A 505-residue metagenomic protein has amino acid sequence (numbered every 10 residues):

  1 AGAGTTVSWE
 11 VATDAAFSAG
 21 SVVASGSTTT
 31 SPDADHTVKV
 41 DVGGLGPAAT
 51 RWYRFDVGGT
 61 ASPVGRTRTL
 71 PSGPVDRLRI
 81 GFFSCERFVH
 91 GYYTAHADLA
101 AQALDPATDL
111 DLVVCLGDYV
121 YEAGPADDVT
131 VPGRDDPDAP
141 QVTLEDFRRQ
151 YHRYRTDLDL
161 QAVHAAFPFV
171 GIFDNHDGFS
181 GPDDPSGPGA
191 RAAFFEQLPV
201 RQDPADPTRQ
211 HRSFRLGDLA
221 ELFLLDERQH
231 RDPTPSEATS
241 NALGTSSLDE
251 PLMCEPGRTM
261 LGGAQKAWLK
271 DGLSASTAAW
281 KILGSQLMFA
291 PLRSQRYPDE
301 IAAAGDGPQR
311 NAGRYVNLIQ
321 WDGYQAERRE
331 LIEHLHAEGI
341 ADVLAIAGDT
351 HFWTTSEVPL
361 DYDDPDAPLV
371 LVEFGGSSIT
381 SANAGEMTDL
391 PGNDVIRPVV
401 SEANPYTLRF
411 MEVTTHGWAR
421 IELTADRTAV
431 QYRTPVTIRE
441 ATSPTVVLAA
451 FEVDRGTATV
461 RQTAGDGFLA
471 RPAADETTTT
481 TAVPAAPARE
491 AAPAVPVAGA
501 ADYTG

Functional and structural regions predicted by a protein language model:
A1-T479: Metal-dependent phosphoester/phosphodiester hydrolase catalytic core
C85, T480-G505: C-terminal cell-surface addressing/anchoring modules of secreted/extracellular proteins
